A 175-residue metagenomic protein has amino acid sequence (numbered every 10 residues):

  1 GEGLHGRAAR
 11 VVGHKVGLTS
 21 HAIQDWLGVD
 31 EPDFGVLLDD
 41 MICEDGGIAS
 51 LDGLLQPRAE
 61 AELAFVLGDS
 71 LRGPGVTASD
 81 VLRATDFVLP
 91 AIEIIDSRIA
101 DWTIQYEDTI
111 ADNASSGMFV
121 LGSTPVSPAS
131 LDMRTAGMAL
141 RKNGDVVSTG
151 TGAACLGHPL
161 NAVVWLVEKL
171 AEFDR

Functional and structural regions predicted by a protein language model:
G1-H158, E172: Catalytic-core "active-site belt" of small-molecule-metabolizing enzymes, emphasizing His/Asp/Glu-rich regions
P159-R175: A conserved acidic, glycine/proline-rich C-terminal tail/linker
